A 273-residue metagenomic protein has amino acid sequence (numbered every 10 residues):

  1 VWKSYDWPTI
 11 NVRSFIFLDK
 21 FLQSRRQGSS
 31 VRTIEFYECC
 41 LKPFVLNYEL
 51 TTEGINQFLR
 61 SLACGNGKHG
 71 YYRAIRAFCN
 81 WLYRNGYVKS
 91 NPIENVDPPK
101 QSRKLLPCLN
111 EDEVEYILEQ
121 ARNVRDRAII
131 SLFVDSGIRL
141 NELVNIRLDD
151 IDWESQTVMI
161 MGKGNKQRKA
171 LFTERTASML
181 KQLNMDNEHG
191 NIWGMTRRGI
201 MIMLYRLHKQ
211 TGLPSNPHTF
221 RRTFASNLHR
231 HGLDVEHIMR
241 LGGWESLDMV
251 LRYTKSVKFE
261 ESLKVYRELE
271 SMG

Functional and structural regions predicted by a protein language model:
V1-G273: Conserved catalytic core of the tyrosine transesterase superfamily
